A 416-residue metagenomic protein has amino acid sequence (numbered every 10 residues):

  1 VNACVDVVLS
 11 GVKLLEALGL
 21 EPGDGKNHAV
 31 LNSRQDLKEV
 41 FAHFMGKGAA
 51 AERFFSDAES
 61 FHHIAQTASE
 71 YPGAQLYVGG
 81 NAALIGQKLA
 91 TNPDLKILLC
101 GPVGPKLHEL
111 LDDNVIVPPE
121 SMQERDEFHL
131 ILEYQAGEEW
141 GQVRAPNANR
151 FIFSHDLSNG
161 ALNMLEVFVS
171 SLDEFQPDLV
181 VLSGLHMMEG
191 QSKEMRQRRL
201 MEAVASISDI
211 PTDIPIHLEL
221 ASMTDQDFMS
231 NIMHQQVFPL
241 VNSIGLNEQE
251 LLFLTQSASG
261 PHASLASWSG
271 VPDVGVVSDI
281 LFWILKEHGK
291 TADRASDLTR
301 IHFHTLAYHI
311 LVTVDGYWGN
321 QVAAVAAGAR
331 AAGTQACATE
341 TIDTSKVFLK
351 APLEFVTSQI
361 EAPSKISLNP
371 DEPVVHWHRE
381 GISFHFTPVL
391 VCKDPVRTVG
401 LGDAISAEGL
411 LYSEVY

Functional and structural regions predicted by a protein language model:
V1-A404, G409-Y416: Ribokinase/PfkB-type carbohydrate-kinase core domain
